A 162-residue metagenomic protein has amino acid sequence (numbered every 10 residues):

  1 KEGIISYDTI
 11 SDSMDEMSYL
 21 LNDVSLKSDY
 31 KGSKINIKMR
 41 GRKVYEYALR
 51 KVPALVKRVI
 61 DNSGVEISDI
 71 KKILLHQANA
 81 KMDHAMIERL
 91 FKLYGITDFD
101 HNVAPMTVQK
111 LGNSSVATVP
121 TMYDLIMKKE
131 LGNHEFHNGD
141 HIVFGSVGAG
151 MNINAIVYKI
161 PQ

Functional and structural regions predicted by a protein language model:
K1-R50, A54, V147, V157-Q162: Condensing-enzyme catalytic core mediating Claisen C-C bond formation in acyl metabolism
L49, P53-V56, I60, K71-Q162: Claisen-condensing/thiolase-fold acyl-transfer catalytic domains that form or cleave C-C bonds in fatty acid
